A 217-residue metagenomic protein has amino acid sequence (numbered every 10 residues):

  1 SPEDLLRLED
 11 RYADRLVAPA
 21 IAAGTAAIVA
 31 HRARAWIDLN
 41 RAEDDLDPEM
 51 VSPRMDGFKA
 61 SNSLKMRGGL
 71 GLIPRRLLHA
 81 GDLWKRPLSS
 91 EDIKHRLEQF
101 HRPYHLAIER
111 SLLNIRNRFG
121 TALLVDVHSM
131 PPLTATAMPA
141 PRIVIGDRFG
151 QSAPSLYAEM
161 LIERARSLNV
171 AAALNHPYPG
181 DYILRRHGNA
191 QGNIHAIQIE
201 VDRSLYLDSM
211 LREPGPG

Functional and structural regions predicted by a protein language model:
S1-L124, S129-G217: N-terminal catalytic or cofactor-binding beta/alpha core of small enzyme domains
